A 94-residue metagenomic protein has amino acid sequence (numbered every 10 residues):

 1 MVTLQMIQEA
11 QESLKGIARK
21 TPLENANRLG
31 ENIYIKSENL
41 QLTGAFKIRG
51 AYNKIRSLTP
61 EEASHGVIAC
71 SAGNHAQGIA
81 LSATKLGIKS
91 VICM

Functional and structural regions predicted by a protein language model:
M1-M94: PLP-dependent amino-acid enzyme catalytic core
